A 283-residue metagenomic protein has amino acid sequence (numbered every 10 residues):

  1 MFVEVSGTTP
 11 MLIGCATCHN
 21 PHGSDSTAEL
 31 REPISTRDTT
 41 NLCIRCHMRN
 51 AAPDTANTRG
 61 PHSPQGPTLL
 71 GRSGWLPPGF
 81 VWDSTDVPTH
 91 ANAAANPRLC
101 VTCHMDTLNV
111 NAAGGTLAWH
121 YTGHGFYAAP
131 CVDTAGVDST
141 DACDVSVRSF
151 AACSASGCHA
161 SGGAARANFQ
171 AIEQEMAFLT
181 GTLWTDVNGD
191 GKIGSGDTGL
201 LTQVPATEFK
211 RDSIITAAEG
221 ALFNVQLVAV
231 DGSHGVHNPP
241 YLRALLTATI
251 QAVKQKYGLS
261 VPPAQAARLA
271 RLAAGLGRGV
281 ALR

Functional and structural regions predicted by a protein language model:
M1-R283: C-type cytochrome heme-c attachment and multiheme electron-transfer modules
